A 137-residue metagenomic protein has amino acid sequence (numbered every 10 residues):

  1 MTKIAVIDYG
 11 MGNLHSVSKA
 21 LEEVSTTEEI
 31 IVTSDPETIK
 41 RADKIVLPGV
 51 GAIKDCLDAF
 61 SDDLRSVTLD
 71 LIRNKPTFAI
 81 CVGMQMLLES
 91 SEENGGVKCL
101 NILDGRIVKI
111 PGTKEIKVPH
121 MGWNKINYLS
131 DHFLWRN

Functional and structural regions predicted by a protein language model:
M1-A5: Extreme N-terminal starter segment of soluble prokaryotic enzymes
I7-Y9: Short hydrophobic segments within beta-strands
A20-E28: Short helix-loop-beta junction
I30-R41: Short acidic low-complexity segments
K44: Short, Asp-centered acidic motifs that coordinate Mg2+ and/or phosphate in catalytic or ligand-binding sites
G51-W123: Cysteine-nucleophile active-site neighborhood
W123-N137: Catalytic beta-strand/loop cores that center a nucleophilic Ser/Cys/Thr and support acyl-enzyme chemistry
